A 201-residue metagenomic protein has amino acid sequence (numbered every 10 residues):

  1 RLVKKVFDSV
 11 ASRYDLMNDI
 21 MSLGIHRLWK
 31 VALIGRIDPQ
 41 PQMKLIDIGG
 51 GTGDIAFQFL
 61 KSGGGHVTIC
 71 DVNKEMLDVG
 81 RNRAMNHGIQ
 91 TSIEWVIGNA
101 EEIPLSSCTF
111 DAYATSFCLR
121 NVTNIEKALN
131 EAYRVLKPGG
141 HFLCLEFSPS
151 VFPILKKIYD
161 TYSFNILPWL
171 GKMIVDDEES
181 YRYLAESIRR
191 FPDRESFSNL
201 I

Functional and structural regions predicted by a protein language model:
L2, V72, P149-L200: C-terminal alpha-helical "lid/dimerization" subdomain adjacent to the S-adenosyl-L-methionine
R13-L23: Class I SAM-dependent methyltransferase Rossmann-like catalytic core, especially the SAM/SAH-binding loop
Y14, Y113-A114: Hydrophobic beta-strand segment of the Class I
L23-M43, Q58: Conserved alpha-helix/loop element of class I SAM-dependent methyltransferases that forms part of the SAM/SAH-binding
K44-E102: Class I SAM-dependent methyltransferase SAM/SAH-binding core
E101-Y113: A short acidic, Gly/Pro-enriched loop at the edge of an enzyme's catalytic core that lines a small-molecule cofactor
F117-C118, E146: Short catalytic micro-motifs in class I SAM-dependent methyltransferases
E126-H141: A short glycine-rich, Lys/Arg-flanked "PGG" loop and its adjoining helix->strand segment in the class I
